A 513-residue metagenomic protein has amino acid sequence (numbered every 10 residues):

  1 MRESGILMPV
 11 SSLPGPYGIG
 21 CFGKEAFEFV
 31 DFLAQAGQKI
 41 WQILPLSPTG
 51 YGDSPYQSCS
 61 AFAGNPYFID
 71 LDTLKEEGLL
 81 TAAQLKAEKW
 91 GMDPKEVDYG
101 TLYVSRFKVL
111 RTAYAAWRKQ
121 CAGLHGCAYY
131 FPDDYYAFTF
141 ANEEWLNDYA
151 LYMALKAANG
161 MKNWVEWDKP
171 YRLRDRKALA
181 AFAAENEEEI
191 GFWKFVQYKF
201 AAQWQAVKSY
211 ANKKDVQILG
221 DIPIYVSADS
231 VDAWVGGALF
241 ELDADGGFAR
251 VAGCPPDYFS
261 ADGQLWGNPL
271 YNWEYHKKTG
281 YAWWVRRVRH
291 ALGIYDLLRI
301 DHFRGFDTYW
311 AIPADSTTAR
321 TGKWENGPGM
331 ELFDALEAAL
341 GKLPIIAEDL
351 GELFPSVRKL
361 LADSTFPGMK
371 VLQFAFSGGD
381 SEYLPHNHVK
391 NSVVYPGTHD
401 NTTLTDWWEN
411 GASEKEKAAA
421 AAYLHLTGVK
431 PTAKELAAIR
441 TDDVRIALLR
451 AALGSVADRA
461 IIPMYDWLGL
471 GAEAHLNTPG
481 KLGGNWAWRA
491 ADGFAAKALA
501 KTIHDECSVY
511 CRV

Functional and structural regions predicted by a protein language model:
M1-G37: Mature N-terminal, pre-catalytic/accessory segment of carbohydrate-active enzymes
P9, G18, D53-Q197, A201 (+3 more regions): Alpha-amylase-like alpha-glycosidases and glucanotransferases acting on alpha-linked glucans and related
K24-T49, G293-Y295, A452: Catalytic domains of carbohydrate-active enzymes, especially glycoside hydrolases
A34, W204-N212, E337, L361-A362: Surface-exposed amphipathic alpha-helices with a cationic face
L44, Q217-L219, P223, L297 (+1 more regions): Outer-envelope exported proteins of Gram-negative bacteria
W193-V226: Conserved, well-ordered alpha-helix/loop/beta-strand core segments that scaffold catalytic motifs
G469-V513: Structured C-terminal cap/extension of enzyme domains
